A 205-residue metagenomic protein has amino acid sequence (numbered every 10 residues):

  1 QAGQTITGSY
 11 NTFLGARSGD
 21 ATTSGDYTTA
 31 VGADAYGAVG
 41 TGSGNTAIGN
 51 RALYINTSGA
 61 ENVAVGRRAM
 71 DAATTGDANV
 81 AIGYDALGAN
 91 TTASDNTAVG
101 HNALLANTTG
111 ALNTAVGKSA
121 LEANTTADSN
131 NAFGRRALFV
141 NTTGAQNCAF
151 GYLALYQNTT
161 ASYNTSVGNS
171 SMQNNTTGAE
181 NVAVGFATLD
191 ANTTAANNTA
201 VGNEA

Functional and structural regions predicted by a protein language model:
Q1-A205: Glycine- and small/polar-enriched repetitive beta-structure motifs of secreted/surface proteins
